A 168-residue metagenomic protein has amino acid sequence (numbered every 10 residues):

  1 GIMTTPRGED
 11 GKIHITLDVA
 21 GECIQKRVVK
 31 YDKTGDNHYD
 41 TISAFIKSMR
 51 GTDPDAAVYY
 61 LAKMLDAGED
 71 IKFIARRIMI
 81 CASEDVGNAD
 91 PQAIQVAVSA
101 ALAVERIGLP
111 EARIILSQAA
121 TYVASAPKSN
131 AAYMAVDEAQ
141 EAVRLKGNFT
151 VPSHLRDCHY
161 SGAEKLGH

Functional and structural regions predicted by a protein language model:
G1-G8, D18-Q25, S43-K47, V58-K63 (+1 more regions): C-terminal helical "lid" of AAA+/P-loop NTPase domains
P6-D10, V28, V86, D90: Short amphipathic alpha-helical interaction/hinge segments
G11, R27, G147, V151: Glycine-rich, flexible loop/turn motifs
K12, K33-N37, M49-R50, A67 (+1 more regions): Replace "in large, NTP-powered and nucleic-acid-processing enzymes" with "in large, NTP-powered factors and other
I13-T41: AAA+ P-loop ATPase motor domain of ring mechanoenzymes
N37-I42, C81, D85: Short amphipathic alpha-helical segments at helix-loop
T41-A44, D53: Transmembrane alpha-helical segments and their cytosolic interface motifs in multi-pass membrane proteins
G51-H168: Terminal-proximal interaction/regulatory segments of ATP-powered molecular machines
